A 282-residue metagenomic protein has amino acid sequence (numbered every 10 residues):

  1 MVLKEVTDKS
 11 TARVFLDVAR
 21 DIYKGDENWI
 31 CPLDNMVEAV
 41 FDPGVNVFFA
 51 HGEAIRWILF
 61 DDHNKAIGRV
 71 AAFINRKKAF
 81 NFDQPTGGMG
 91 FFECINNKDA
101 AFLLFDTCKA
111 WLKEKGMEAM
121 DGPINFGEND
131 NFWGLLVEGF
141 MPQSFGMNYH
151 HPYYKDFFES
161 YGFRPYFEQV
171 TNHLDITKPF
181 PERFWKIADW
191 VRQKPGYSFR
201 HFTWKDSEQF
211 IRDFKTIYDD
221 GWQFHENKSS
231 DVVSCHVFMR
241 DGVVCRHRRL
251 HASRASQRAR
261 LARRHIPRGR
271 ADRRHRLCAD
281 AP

Functional and structural regions predicted by a protein language model:
M1-N28: Generic start-of-chain signal for non-secretory N-termini
K9-T11, P32-N35, A39-D42, H51-R69 (+5 more regions): Catalytic cores of nucleotide-enabled group-transfer and carboxylate-activating enzymes in metabolic and assembly-line
A19-D62, V70-F80, H201, D206-R276: A conserved beta-strand-loop-helix scaffold within acyl/acetyltransferase catalytic domains
R56, R69-A71, W111, M117-P123 (+4 more regions): Beta-sheet entry/capping signal
A79-R164, A259-P282: Acyl-donor binding region in acyl/amide transferases
N148-N227: Acyltransferase donor/substrate-recognition loop-hinge adjacent to the catalytic core
